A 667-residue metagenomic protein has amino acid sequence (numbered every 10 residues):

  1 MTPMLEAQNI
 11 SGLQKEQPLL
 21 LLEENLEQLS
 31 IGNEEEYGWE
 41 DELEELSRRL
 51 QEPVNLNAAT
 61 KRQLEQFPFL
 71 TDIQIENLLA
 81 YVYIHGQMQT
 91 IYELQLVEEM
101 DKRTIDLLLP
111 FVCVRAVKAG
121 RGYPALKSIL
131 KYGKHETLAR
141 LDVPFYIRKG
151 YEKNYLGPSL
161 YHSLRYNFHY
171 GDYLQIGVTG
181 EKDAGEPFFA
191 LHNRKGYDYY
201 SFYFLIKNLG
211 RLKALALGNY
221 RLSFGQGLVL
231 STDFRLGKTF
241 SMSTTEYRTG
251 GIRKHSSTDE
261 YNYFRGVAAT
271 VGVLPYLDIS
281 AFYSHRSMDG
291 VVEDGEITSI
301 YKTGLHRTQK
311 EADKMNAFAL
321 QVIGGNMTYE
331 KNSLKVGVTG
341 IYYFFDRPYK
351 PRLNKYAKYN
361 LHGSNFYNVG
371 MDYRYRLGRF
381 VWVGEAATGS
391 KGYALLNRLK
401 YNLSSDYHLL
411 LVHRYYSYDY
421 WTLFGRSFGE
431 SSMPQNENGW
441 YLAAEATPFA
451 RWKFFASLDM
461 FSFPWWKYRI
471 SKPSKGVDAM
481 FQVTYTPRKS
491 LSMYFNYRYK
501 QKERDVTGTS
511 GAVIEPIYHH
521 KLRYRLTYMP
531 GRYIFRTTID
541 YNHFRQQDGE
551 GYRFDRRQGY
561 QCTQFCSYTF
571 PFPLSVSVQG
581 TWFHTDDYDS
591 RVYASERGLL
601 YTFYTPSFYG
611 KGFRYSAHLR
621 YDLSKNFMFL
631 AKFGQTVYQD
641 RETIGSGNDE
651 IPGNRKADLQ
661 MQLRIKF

Functional and structural regions predicted by a protein language model:
M1-G12, F667: Bacterial Sec-dependent N-terminal signal peptides
A7-L205, G210, N219-S223: Compositionally biased linear targeting/interaction segments
T60, T71-Q74, D101-T104, G171 (+6 more regions): Residue-level recognition of beta-strand termini and adjacent short loop/turns
Y155-S159, F264, N316-P351, K358-F667: Exposed, low-structure sequence patches enriched in small/polar residues
E181-Y199, R253-E260, D313-N316, F544-F554: Outer-membrane beta-barrel proteins
R194-D289, L403-T422, P573-Y588: Outer membrane beta-barrel
L236-Y247, V292-Q309, R597-T602: Surface-exposed loop/turn segments flanking beta-strands in extracellular/periplasmic regions
P275-F282, R286-I323, T328: Internal alpha/beta core interface subdomains
